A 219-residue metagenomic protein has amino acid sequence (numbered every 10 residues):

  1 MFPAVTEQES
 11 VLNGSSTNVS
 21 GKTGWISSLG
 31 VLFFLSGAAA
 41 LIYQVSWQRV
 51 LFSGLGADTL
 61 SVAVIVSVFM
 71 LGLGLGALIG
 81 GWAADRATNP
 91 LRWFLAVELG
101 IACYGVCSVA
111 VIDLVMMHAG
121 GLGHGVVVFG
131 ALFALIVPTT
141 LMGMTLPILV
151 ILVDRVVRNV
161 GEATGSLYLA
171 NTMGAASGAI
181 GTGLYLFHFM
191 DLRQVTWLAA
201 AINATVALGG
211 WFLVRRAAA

Functional and structural regions predicted by a protein language model:
F2-A219: Alpha-helical transmembrane segments of multi-pass membrane proteins
